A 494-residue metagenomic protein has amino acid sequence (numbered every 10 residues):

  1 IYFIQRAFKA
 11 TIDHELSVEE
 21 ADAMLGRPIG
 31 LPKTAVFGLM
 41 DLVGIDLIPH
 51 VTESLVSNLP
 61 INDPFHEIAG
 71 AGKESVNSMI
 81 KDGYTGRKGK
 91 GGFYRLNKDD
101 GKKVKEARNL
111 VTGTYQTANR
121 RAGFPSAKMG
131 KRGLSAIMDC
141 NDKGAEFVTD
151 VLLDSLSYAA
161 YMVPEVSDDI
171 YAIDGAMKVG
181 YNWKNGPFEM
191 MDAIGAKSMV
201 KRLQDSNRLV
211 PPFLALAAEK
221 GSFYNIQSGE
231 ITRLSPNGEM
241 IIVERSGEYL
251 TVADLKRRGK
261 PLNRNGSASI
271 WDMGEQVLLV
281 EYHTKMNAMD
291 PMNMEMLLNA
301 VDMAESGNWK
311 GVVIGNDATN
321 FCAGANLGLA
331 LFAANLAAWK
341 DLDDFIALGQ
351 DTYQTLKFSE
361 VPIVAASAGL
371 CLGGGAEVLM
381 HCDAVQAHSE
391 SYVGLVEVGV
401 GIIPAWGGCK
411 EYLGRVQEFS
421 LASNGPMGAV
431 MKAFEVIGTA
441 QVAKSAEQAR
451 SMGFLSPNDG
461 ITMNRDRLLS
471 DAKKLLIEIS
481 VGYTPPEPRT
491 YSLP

Functional and structural regions predicted by a protein language model:
I1-V312, N316-T319, G328-L348, T352-V361 (+4 more regions): N-terminal glycine-rich phosphate-binding loop for ADP-containing cofactors
E377: Short alpha-helical segment that forms part of, or immediately flanks, the ligand-binding pocket in carbohydrate-active
